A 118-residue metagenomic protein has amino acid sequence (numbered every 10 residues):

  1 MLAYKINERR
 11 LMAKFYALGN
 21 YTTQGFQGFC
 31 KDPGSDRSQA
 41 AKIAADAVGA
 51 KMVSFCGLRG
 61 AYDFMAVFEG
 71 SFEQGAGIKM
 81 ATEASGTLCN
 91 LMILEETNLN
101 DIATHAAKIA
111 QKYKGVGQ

Functional and structural regions predicted by a protein language model:
Y4-Q118: A compositional/biophysical signature of low hydrophobicity enriched in polar/charged and small residues
